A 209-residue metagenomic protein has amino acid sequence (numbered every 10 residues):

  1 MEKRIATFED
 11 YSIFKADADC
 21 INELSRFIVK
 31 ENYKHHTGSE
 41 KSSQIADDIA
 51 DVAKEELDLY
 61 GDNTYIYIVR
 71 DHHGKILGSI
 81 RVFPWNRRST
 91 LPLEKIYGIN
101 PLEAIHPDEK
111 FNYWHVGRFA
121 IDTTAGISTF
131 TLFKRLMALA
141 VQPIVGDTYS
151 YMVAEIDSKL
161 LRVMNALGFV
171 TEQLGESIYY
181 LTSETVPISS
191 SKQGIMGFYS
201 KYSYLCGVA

Functional and structural regions predicted by a protein language model:
M1-I49, L57-D58, V145-A209: Terminal substrate-recognition subdomain of acyl/acetyltransferases
F8-S12, T64, L77: Anionic, Ser/Thr-rich low-complexity intrinsically disordered regions
V52-L57, P101-I105: Short, P/G- and charge-enriched loop/turn segments at secondary-structure junctions
E55-Y67, R88-T90: A short helix-loop-beta-strand connector motif used in the catalytic cores of GNAT acetyltransferases and, in some
N63-Y67, N112, E184-I188: Short beta-strand micro-motifs in enzyme catalytic cores
I68, G74-P84: Conserved beta-strand in the GNAT
V82-R88, E103-D108: Acetyl-CoA-dependent GNAT
L93-T171, G175-I178, T182-T185: Acyl-donor binding region in acyl/amide transferases
